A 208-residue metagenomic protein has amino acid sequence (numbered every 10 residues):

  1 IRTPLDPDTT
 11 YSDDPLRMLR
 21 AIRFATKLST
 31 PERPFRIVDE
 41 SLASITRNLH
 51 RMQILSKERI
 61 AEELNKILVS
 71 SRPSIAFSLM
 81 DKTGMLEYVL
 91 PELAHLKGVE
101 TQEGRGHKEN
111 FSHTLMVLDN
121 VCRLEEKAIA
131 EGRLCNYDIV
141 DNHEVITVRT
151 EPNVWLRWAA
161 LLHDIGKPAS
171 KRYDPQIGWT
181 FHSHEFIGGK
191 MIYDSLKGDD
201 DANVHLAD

Functional and structural regions predicted by a protein language model:
I1-R157, L161, I165-S183, I187-L206: Glycine- and charge-enriched loop/helix tracts that form the active or gating conduit in phosphate/cation-handling
